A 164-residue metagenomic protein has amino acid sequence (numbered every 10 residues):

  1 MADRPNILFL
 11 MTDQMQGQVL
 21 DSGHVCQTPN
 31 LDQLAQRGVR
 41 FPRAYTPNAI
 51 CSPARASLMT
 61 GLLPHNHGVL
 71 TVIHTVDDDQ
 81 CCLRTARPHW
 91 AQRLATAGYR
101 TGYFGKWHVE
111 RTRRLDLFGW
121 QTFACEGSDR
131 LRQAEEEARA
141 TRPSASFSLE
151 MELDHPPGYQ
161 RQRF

Functional and structural regions predicted by a protein language model:
M1-F164: Formylglycine-dependent sulfatase
